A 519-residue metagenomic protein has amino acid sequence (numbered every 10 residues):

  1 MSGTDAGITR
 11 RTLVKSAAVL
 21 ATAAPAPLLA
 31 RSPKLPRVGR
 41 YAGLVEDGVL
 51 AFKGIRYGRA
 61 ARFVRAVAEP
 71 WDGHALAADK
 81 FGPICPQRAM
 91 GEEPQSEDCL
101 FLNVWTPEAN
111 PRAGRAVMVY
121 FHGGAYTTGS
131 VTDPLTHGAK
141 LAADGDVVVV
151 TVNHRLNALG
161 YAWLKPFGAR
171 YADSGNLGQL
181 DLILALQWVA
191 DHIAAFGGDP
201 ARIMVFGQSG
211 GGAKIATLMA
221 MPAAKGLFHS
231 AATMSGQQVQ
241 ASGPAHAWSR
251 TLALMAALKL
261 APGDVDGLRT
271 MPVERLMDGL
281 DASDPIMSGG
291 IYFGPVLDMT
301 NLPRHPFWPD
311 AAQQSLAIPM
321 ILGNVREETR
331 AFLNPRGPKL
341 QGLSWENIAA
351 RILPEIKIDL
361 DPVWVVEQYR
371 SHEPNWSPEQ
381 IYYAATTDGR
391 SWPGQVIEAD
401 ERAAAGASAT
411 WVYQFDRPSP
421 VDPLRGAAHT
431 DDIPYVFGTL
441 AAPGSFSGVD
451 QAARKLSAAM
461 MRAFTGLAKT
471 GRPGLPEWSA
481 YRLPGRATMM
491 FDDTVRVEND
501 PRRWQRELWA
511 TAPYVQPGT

Functional and structural regions predicted by a protein language model:
S2-L20: N-terminal secretory signal peptides and thylakoid transit peptides that target proteins across membranes
L20, L28-N176, F446-M460, A468-E477 (+3 more regions): Non-catalytic accessory segments of hydrolases
R88-M90, D191, K225, S230 (+3 more regions): Substrate-access "cap/lid" subdomains that shape and gate the entrance to catalytic or ligand-binding pockets
D173-I193: Alpha/beta-hydrolase active-site loop
G198-F206: Alpha/beta-hydrolase fold nucleophile elbow
G207, G211: Gly/Ala-rich beta-loop-alpha elbow adjacent to hydrolase catalytic centers
G212-A223: Short glycine-enriched nucleophile-adjacent loop and the immediately C-terminal alpha-helix near the catalytic center
W392-T519: Mobile gating loops/cap/lid regions near enzyme active sites that modulate substrate access
